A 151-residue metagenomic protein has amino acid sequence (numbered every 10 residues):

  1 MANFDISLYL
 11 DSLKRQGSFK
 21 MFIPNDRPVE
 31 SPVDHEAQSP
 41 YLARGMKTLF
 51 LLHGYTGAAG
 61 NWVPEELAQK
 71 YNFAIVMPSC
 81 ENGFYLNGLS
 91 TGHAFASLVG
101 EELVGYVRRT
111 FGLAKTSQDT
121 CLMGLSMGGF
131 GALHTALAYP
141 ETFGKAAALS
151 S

Functional and structural regions predicted by a protein language model:
M1-S151: Non-catalytic cap/lid and distal C-terminal segments of serine-dependent acyl enzymes
